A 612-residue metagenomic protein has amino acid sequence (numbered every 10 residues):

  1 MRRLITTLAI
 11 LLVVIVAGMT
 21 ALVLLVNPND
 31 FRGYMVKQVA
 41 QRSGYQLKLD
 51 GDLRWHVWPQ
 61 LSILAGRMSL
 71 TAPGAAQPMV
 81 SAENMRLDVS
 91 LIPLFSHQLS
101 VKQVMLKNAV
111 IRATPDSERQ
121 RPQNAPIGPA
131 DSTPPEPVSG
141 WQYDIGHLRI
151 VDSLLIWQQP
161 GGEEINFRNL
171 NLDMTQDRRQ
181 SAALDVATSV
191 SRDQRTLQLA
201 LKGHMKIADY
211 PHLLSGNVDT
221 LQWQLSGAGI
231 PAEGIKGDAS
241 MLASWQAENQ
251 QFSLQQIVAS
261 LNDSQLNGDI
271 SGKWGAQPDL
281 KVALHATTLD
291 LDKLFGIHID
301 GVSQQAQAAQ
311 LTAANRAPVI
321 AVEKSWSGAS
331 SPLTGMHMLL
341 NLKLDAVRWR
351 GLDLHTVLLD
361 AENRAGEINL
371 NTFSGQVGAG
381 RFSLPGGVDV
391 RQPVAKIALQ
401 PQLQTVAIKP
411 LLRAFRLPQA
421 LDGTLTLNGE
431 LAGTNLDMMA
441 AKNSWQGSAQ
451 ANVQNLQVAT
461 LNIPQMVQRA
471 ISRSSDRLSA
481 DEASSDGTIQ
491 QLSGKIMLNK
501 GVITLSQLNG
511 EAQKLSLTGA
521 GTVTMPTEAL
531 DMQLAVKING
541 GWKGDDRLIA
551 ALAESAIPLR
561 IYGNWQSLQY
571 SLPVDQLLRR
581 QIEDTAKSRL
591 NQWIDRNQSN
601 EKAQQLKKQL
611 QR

Functional and structural regions predicted by a protein language model:
M1-A9, L53, A247, I257-A259 (+4 more regions): Extended terminal
V16-D116, S555, L559: Terminal hydrophobic membrane-targeting helix
Y45-Q46, A75-V89, G161-L172, S191-G203 (+10 more regions): Amphipathic hydrophobic-ligand
R67, A72, V89-L91, N108 (+14 more regions): Residues on the solvent-exposed faces and adjacent turns of beta-rich solenoids used to engage binding targets
M68-D173, W274, P278-G335, V458-S484: Secondary-structure transition motifs
V101, A187-S191, K206-S215, W223-I230 (+9 more regions): Glycine-rich, small/hydroxylated-residue low-complexity segments
A109, I127-L225, P318-N363: Elongated, acidic membrane-bridging lipid-handling scaffolds and related periplasm/extracellular "bridge/tunnel" systems
